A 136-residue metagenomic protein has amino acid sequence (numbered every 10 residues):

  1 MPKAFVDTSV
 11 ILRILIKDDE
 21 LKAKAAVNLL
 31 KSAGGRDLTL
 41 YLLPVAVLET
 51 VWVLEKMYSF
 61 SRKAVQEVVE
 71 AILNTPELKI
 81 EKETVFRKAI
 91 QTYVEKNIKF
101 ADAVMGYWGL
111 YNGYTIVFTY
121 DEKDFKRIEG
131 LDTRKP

Functional and structural regions predicted by a protein language model:
M1-K3, G106-P136: Acidic, PIN/NYN-like endoribonuclease modules and their adjacent C-terminal/linker elements
M1-L42, M57-K63, E70: Short, well-structured N-terminal submotif of metal-dependent ribonuclease cores
V6-D7, L42-L43, I98-K99, D121-E122 (+1 more regions): Histidine- and aromatic-rich ligand-binding microenvironments
I11, A46, V85, V104-M105 (+1 more regions): Alpha-helix capping/helix-boundary segments
R13-L15, V53, I128: Residues that scaffold the ATP/ADP-binding catalytic core of kinase and kinase-like folds
E77-Y120: Active-site neighborhoods of divalent-metal-dependent phosphate/nucleic-acid chemistry enzymes
